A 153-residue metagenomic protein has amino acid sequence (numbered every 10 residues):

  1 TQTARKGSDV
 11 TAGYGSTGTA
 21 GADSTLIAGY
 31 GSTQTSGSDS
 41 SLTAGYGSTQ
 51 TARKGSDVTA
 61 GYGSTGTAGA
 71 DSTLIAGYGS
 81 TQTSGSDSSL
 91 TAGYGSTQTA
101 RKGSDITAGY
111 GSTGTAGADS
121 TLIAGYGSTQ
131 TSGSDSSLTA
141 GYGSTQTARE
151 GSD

Functional and structural regions predicted by a protein language model:
T1-D153: Thr-biased low-complexity repeat/linker tracts and other Thr-enriched repetitive architectures
